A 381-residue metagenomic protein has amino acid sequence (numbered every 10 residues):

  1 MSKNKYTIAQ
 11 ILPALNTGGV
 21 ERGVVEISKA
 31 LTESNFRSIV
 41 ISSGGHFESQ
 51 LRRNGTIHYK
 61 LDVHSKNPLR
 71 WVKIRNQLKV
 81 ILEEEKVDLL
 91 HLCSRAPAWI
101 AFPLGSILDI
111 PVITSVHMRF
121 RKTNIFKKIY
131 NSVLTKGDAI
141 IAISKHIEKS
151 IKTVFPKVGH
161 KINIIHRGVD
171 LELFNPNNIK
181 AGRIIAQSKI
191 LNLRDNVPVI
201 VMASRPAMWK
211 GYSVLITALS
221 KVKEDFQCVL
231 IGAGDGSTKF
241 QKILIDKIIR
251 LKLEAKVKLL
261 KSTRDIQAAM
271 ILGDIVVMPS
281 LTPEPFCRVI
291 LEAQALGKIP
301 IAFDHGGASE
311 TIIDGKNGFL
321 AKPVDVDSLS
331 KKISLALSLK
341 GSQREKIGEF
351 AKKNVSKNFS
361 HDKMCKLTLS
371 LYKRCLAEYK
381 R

Functional and structural regions predicted by a protein language model:
G18-E26, P198-K221, K242, D327 (+2 more regions): A conserved mid-protein helix/loop that constitutes part of the nucleotide-sugar donor-binding site
V40-I41, I299-A302, I312: Short hydrophobic beta-strand element within catalytic cores of glycosyltransferases and related nucleotide-activated
I41-H46, V169, A203, Q227-K242: Glycosyltransferase donor-sugar binding loop
L92-A98, V116: Short His-centered aromatic/hydrophobic patch
S106, V112-I143, K149, P156: A conserved, positively charged/aromatic
P198, S328, L335, S342-N358 (+1 more regions): A short, well-ordered alpha-helix in the C-terminal region of glycosyltransferases
G236-Q241, E254-T263, A269, F319-L320: Active-site donor-binding acidic/aromatic loop of nucleotide-activated sugar and phosphosugar transferases involved
D314-G315, F319-V326, L335-G341: Conserved acidic donor-binding segment of nucleotide-sugar-dependent glycosyltransferases
